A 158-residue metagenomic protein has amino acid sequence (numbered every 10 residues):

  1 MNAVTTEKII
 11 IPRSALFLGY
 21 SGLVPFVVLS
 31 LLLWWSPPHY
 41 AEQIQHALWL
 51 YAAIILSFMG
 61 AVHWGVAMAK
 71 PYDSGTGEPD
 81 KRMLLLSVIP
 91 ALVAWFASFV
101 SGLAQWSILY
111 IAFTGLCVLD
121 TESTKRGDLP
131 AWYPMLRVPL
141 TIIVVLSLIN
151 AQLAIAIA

Functional and structural regions predicted by a protein language model:
M1-I11: Short, Lys/Arg-rich, polar N-terminal cytosolic tail immediately upstream of the first transmembrane signal-anchor
P12-W34, T141-L148: The first (N-terminal) embedded transmembrane alpha-helix
Y20-V27, L48-P71, E78-F96: Core segments of alpha-helical transmembrane spans in multipass integral membrane proteins
W34-Q45, I157-A158: Membrane-interface helix termini and inter-helical loops of multi-pass transporters
S98-G115: Transmembrane helix-loop-helix
I111-L129: Transmembrane alpha-helical segments of integral membrane proteins
S123-V145: Interfacial loop-to-transmembrane junctions
N150-A158: Juxtamembrane boundary at the C-terminal end of a transmembrane helix
